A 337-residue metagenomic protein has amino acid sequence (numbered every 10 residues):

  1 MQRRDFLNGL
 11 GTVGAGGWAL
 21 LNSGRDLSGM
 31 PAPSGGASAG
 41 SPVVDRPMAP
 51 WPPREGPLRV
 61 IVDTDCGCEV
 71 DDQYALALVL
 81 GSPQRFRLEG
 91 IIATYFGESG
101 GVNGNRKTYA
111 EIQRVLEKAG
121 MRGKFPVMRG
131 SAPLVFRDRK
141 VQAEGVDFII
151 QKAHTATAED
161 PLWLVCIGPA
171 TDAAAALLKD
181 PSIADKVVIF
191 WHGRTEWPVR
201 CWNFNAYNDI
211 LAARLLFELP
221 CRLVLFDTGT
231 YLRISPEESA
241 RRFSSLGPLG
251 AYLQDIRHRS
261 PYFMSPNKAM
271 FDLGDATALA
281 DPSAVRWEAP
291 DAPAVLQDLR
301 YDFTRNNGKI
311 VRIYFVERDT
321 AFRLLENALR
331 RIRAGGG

Functional and structural regions predicted by a protein language model:
M1-Q2, S28: N-terminal secretory signal peptides
L7-L20, L27-G337: N-terminal acidic, glycine/proline-rich low-complexity segments
